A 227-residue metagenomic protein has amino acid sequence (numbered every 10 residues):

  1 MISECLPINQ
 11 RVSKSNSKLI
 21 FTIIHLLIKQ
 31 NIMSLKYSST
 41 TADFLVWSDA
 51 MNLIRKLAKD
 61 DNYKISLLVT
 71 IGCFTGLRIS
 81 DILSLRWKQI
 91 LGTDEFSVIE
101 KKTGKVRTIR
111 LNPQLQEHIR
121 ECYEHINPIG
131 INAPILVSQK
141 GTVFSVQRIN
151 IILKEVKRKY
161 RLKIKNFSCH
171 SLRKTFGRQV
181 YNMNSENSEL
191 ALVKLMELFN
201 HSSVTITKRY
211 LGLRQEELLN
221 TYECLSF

Functional and structural regions predicted by a protein language model:
L19-F21, H25-N52, V137-Q139: Flexible interdomain linker/hinge and immediately adjacent N-terminus of the catalytic tyrosine-recombinase domain
H25-L26, S84-L115: Conserved tyrosine-mediated DNA breakage-rejoining catalytic core shared by Y-recombinases
S34, F44-T75, E186-N187: Basic, Lys/Arg- and aromatic-enriched nucleic-acid-binding interface segment
S39, K101-R120, N132-K154: C-terminal catalytic core of Y-nucleophile DNA break-rejoin enzymes
D81-L83, G177, S185-H201: Active-site-proximal segment of tyrosine recombinases
E100-G104, F199-C224: Catalytic-site neighborhood detector that most strongly recognizes the C-terminal catalytic loop/helix of tyrosine
I164-M183: Short basic/aromatic active-site micro-motif
